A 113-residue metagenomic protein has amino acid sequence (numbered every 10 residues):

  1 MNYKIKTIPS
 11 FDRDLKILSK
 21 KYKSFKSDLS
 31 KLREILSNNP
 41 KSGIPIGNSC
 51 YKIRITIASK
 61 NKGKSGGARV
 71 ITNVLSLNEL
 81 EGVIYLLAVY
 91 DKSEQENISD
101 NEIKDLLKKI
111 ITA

Functional and structural regions predicted by a protein language model:
M1-D28: Arg/Lys-rich, positively charged N-terminal/basic patches that mediate binding to nucleic acids
S24-S42: Compact soluble domain cores
K41-L87: Basic/aromatic recognition patch in beta-strand/loop cores that engages polyanionic ligands
A68, N73-A113: Enriched for short, Lys/Arg-rich terminal
